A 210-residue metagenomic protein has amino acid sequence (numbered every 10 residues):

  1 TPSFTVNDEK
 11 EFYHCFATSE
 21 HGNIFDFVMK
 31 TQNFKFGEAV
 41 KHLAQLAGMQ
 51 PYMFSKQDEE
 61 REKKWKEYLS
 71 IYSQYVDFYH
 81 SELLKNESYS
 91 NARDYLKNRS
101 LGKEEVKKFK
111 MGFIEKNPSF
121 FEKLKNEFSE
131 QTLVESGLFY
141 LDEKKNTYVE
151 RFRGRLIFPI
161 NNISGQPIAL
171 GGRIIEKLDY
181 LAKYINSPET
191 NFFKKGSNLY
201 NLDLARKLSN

Functional and structural regions predicted by a protein language model:
T1-N33, K41, F54, E67: N-terminal single-stranded DNA-binding subdomain of primase/primase-helicase replication proteins
E11, Q45-M49, R93-N98, K103-S119: Short, conserved phosphate-binding/catalytic loop or strand-edge motifs used in phosphoryl-/nucleotidyl-transfer
C15, V28, L96, F158 (+1 more regions): Terminal peptide-recognition signature
N23-F27, Q74-F78, N91-Y95, S119-F120: A general alpha-helix detector
I24, K35, A39, A92 (+1 more regions): Helical mechanochemical/support elements of P-loop NTPase systems and associated helical scaffolds
E38-N91: Conserved active-site segments centered on acidic
E60-E67, Q74, E115-N210: Phosphate-handling DNA/RNA-contact segment within nucleic-acid enzymes
